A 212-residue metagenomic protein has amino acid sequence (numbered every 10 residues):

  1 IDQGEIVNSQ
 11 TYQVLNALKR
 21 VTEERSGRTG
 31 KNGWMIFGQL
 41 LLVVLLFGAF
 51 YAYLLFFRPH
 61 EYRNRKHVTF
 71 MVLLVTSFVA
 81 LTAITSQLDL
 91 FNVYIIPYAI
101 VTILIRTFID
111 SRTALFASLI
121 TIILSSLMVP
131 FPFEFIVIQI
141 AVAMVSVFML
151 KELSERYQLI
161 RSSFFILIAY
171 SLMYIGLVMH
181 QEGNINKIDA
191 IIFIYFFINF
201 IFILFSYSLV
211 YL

Functional and structural regions predicted by a protein language model:
I1-T82, S86, L90-F91: Conserved catalytic-loop aspartate of Hanks-type protein kinases
F56-L212: Generic detector of multi-pass transmembrane helix bundles and their immediately adjacent loops in polytopic membrane
